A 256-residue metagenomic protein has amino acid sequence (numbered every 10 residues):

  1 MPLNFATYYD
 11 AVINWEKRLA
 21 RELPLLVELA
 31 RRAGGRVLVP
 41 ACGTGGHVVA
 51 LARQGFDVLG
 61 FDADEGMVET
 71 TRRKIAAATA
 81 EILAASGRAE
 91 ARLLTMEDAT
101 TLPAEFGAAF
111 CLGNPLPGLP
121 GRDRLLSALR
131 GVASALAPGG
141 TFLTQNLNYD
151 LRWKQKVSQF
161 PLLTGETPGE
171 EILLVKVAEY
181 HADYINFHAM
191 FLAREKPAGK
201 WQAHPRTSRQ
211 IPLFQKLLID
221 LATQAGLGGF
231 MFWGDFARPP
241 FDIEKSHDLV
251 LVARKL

Functional and structural regions predicted by a protein language model:
M1-G35, G46: Conserved class I S-adenosyl-L-methionine
A41-G45: Class I SAM-dependent methyltransferase "Motif I" SAM/SAH-binding loop
G46-D98: Class I SAM-dependent methyltransferase SAM/SAH-binding core
T100-A108: A short acidic, Gly/Pro-enriched loop at the edge of an enzyme's catalytic core that lines a small-molecule cofactor
G107-D123: A short SAM/SAH-binding and catalytic strip from SAM-dependent methyltransferases
L126-P138: A short glycine-rich, Lys/Arg-flanked "PGG" loop and its adjoining helix->strand segment in the class I
L143-I219: SAM-dependent methyltransferase
R209-L256: C-terminal lobe and adjacent flexible extensions of AdoMet/dcAdoMet transferase-like proteins
